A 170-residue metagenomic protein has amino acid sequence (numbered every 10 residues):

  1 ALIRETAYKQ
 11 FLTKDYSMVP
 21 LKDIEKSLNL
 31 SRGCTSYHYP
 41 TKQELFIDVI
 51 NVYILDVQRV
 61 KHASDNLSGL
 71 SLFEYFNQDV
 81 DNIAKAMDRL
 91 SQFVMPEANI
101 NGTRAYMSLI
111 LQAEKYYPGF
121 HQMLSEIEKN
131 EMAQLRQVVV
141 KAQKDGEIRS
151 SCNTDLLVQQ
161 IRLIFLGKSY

Functional and structural regions predicted by a protein language model:
L2, T6, Q10-V52: Helix-turn-helix
L2, T6-K14, V60, Y106-L109 (+2 more regions): Solvent-exposed, amphipathic alpha-helical segments
A7, V49, Y53, V57 (+4 more regions): Hydrophobic recognition helices of helix-based DNA-binding modules
S27, V52, L109, E126-I127 (+2 more regions): Short acidic/histidine-centered micro-motifs embedded in hydrophobic/aromatic stretches that mark compact functional
K42, V49, Y53, V57 (+5 more regions): Hydrophobic/aromatic residues within well-ordered alpha-helical segments
D48, H62-T103, T154-I161: Hydrophobic alpha-helical connector segments
E74, A98-E114, P118-D145, L156: Amphipathic alpha-helical packing segments from all-alpha helical-bundle domains
